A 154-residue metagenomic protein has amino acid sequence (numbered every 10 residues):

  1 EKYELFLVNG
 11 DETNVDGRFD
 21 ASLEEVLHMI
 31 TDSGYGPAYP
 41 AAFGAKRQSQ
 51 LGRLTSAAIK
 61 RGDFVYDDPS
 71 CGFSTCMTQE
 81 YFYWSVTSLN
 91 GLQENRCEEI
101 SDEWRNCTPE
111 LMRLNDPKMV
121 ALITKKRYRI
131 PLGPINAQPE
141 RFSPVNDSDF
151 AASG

Functional and structural regions predicted by a protein language model:
E1-R61: Acidic/His-rich structured neighborhood in mature extracellular/periplasmic domains
G10-R18, C71-T78, L111: Extracytoplasmic/periplasmic, Sec-exported soluble proteins
D11, D16, D20, D32 (+5 more regions): Acidic-enriched, low-complexity/disordered segments with a strong bias for Aspartate over Glutamate
A21, E25, T78-S85, K118: Extracytoplasmic/secreted proteins, especially bacterial periplasmic and envelope-associated proteins
Y35-R105: Post-HExxH zinc-binding segment in Zn-dependent metallohydrolases
S85-G154: Pan-zinc metallopeptidase signature
